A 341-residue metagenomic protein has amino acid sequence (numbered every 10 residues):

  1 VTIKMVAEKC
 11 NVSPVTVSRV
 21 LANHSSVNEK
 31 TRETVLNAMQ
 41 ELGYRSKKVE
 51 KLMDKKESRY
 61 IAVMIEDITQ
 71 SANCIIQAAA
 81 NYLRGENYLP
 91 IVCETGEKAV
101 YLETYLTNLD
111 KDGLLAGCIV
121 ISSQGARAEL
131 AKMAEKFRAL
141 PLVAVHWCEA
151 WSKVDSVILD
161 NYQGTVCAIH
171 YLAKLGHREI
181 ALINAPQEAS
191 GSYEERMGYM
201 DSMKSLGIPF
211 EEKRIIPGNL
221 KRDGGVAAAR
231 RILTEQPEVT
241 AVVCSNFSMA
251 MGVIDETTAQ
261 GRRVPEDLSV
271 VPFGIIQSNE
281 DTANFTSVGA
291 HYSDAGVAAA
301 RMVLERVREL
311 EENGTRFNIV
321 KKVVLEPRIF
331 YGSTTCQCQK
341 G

Functional and structural regions predicted by a protein language model:
V1-K56: N-terminal helix-turn-helix DNA-binding module of bacterial transcription factors
Y44-A116: Amphipathic helical "hinge" segments at domain boundaries
A62, L114-S123, V143, A181-I183 (+3 more regions): Periplasmic-binding protein-like
I65-C74, V92-Y101, S156-C167, I183-A228 (+4 more regions): Hinge/beta->alpha junction and helix N-cap segments in small-molecule ligand-binding domains
V120-C167, I208, S248, G274-F285: Flexible loop/hinge segments that line or gate small-molecule binding clefts
R178-E179, F210-R214, V264-S269: Short acidic capping loops at alpha-helix termini that bridge into adjacent secondary structure
R230-G341: Flexible loop/turn connectors
